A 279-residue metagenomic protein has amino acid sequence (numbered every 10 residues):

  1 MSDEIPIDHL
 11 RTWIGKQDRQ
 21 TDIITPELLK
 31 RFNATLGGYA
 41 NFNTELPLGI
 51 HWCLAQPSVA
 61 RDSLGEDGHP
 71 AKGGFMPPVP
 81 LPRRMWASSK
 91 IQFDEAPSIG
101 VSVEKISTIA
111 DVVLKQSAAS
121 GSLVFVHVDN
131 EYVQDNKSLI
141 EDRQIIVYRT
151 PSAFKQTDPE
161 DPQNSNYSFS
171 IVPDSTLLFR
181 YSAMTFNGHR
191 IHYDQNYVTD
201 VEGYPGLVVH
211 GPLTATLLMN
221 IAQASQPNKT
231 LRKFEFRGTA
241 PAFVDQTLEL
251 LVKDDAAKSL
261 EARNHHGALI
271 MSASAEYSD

Functional and structural regions predicted by a protein language model:
M1-S102: Hydrophobic, proline/glycine-rich low-complexity stretches
S2, W13-I14, I50-Q56, V79 (+9 more regions): Bulky hydrophobic/aromatic packing residues
S2-Q17, W86-P173, T239-D279: HotDog/MaoC-like acyl-thioester-processing domains
D3-E45, E160-T214, I221-A224: A contiguous, surface-exposed recognition patch within enzymatic or periplasmic domains that forms
E45-G49, D67-P78, P151-Y167, H189-H192: Charged, low-complexity, helix/coiled-coil-prone segments
V198-D255, A262-S274: Catalytic-pocket segment enriched in acidic/His residues
